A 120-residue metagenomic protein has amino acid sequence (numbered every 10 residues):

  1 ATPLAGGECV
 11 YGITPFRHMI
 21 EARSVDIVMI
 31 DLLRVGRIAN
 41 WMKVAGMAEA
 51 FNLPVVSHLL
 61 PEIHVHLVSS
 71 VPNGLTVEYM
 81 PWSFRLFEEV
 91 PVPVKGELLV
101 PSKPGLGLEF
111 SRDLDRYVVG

Functional and structural regions predicted by a protein language model:
A1-E97: Shared catalytic-loop signature of beta/alpha-barrel
F87-G120: C-terminal extensions of enzymes
